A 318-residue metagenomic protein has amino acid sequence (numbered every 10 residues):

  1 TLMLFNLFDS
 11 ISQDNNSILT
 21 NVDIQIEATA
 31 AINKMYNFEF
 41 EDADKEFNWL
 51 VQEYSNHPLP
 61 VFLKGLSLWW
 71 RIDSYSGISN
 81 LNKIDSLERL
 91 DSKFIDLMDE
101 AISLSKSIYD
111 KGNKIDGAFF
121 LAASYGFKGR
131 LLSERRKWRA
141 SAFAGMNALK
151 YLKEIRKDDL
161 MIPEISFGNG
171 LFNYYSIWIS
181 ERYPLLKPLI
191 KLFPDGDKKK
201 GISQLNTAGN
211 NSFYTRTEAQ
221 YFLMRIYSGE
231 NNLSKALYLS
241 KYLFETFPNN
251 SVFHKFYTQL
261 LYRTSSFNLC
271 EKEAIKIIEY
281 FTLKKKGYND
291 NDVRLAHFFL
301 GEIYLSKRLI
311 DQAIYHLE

Functional and structural regions predicted by a protein language model:
T1-T20, I24, S266: Bacterial Sec-dependent N-terminal signal peptides
D14-I18, V22-I24, K34-E46, N56 (+4 more regions): Short coil/linker segments at helix-helix boundaries
N16-I18, W49-S55, D158, I190-D195 (+4 more regions): Solenoid-like repeat scaffolds
V61-S67, A118-L121, Y125, S166-N169 (+3 more regions): TPR/Sel1-like alpha-solenoid repeat signature
M146, D197-S203, N231-Y238, N268-K272 (+1 more regions): Structural signature of tandem alpha-helical TPR/SEL1-like repeats, specifically the intra-repeat loop/turn
N211-T264, C270-E273: Beta-propeller domains
